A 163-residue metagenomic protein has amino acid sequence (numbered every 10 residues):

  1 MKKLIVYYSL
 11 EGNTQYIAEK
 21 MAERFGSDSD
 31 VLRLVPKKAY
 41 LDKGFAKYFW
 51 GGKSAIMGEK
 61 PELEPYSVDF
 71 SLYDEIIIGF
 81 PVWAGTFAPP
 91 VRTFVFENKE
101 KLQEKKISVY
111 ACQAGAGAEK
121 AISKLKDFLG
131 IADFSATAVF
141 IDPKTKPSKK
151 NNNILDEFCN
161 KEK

Functional and structural regions predicted by a protein language model:
M1-I76, G85-F87, T93-F96, Q103 (+1 more regions): N-terminal beta1-alpha1-beta2 submodule of the flavodoxin-like/Rossmannoid cofactor-binding fold
F25-D30, L129-A136: Structural alpha-beta junctions
L32-R33, I107-A111: Short internal beta-strands
I78-G79, V109: Redox-cofactor binding/interface segments in oxidoreductases and associated redox assembly factors
L102-K106, I131: A short helix->loop->beta-strand "cap" motif at the edges of active sites that frequently abuts
A111-A116, P143: Short beta-alpha junction loops
K120-G130: Short, aromatic/basic amphipathic alpha-helical patches
D133-K163: Glycine-rich phosphate/pyrophosphate-binding loop and the adjoining helix
